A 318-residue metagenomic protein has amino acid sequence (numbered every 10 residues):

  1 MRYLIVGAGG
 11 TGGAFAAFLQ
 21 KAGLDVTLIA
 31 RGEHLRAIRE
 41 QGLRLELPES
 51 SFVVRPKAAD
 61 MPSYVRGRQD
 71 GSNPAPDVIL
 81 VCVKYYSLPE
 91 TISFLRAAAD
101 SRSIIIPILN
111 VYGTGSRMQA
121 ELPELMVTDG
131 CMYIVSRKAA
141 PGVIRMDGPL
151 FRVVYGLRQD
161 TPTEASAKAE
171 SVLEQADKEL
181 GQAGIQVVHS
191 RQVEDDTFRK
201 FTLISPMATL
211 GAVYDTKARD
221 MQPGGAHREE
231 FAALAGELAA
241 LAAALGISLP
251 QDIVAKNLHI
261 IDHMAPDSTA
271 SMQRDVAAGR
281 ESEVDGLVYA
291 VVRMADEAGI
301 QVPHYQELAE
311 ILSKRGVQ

Functional and structural regions predicted by a protein language model:
M1-S50: NAD(P)+-binding Rossmann beta1-loop-alpha1 motif at the extreme N-terminus of oxidoreductases
F52-V143: Rossmann-like NAD(P)(H) cofactor-binding subdomain of soluble oxidoreductases
A99-R102, I144-V154, R158, Y214-Q222 (+1 more regions): Helix-loop-beta segment of a Rossmann-like dinucleotide-binding subdomain
N110-D196: Rossmann-fold dinucleotide-binding core
S171-Q186, H227-P250: Flavin-binding catalytic cores
E194-Q222, A226-A239, A265: Active-site-proximal catalytic alpha-helix in oxidoreductases
A232-Q318: NAD(P)-dependent Rossmann-like dehydrogenase/reductase catalytic/cofactor-binding core
